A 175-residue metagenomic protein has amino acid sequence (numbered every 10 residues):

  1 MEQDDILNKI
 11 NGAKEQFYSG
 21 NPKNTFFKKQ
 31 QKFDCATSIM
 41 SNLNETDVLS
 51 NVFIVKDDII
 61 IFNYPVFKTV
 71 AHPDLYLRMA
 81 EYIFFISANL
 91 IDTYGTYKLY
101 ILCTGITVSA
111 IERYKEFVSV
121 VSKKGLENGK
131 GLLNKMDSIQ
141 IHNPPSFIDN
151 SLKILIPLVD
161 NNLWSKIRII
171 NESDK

Functional and structural regions predicted by a protein language model:
M1-N134, S138, H142, F147-K175: SEC14/CRAL-TRIO lipid-binding/transfer domains and related phosphoinositide-recognition modules that form deep
